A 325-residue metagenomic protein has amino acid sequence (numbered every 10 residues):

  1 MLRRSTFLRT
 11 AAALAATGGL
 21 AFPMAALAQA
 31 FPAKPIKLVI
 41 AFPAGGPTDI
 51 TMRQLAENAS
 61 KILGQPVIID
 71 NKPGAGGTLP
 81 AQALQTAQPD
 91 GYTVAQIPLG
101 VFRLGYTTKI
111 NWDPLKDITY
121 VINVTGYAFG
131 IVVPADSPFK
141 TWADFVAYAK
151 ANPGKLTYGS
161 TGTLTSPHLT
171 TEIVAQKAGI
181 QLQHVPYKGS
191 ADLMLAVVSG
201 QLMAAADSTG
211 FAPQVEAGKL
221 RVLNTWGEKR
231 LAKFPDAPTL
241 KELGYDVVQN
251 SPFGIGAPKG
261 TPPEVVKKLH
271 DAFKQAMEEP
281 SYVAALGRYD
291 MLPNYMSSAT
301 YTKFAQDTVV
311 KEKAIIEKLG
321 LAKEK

Functional and structural regions predicted by a protein language model:
R3-A12: N-terminal export leaders
A11-A21: Bacterial N-terminal signal peptides
F22-A28: Sec/Tat signal peptide C-region and signal peptidase I cleavage site
A28-D117, K155, G179-A206, Q214 (+2 more regions): N-terminal (or domain-start) structured segment
A33-P35, Q176-K177, P263-K325: An extracytoplasmic/periplasmic, membrane-proximal ligand-sensing/linker region
A83-Y92, G105-D192, L240-E242, N250-A285: Hinge/capping helix and adjacent helix->loop/strand transition within the periplasmic-binding protein
A95-V101, S160, S190, A206-A212 (+3 more regions): Beta->alpha turn/N-cap motifs
G100-K109, I173-K177, A204-P235, K313: A ligand-binding cleft/hinge motif common to bilobed small-molecule-binding domains
